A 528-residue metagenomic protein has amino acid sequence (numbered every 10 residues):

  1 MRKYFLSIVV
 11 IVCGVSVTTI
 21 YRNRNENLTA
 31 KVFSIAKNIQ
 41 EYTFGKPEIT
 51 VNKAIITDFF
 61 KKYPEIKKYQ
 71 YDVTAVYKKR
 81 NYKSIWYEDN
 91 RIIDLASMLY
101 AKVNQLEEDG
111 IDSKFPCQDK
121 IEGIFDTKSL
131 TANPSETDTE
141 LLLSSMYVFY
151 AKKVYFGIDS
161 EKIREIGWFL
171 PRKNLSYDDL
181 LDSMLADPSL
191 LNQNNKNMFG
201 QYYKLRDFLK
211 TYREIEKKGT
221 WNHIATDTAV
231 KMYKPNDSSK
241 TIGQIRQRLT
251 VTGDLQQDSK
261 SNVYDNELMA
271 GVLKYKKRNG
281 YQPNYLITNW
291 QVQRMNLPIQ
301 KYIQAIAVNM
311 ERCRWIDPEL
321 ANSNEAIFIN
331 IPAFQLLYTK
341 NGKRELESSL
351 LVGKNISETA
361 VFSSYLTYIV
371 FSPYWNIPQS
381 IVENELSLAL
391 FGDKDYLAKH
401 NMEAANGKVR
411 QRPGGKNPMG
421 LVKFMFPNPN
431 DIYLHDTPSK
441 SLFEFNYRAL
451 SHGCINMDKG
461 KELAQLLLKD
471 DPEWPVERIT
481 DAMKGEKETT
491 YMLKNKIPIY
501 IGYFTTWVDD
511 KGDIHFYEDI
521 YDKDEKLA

Functional and structural regions predicted by a protein language model:
R2-F5, T19-Y71, V76-K79, V148 (+2 more regions): Well-ordered beta-sheet/strand-loop patches within structured domains
L6-V12: Sec-dependent N-terminal signal peptides
C13-T19: N-terminal type II signal-anchor transmembrane helix that functions as the membrane-insertion/stop-transfer segment
I20-N174: Cationic-aromatic interfacial patches
D179-M184: Long, highly charged low-complexity segments enriched in Glu/Asp and Lys/Arg with interspersed Ser/Thr
